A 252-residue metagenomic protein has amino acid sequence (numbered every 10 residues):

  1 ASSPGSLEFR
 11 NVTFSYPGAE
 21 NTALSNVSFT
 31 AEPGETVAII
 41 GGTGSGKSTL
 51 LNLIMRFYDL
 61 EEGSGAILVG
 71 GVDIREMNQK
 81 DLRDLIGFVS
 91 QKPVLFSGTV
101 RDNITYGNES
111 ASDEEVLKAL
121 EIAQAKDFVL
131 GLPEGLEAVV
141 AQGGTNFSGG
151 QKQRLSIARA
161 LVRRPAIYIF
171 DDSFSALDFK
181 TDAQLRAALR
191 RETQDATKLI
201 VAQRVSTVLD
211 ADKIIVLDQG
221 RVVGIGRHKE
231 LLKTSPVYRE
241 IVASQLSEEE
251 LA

Functional and structural regions predicted by a protein language model:
A1-A252: ABC-type nucleotide-binding domain
